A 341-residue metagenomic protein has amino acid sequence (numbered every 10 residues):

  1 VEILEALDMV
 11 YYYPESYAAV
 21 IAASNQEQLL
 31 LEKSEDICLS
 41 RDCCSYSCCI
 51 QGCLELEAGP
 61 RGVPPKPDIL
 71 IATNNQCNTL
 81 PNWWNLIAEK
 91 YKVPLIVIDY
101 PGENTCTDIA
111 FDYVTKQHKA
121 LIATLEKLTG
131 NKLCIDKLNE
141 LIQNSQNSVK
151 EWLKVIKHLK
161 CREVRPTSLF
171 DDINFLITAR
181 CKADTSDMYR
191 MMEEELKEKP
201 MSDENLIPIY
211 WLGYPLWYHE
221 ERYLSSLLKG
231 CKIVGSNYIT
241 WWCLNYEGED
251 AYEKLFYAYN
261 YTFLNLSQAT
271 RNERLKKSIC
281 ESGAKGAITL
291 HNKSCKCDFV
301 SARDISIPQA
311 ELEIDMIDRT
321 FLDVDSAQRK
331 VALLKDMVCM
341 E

Functional and structural regions predicted by a protein language model:
V1-V63, P67-D68, N75-Q76, W83-W84: An N-terminal, globular interaction/scaffold subdomain
I3-S34, Y210-R274: Redox- and metal-dependent alpha/beta enzyme cores, enriched for Fe-S-associated oxidoreductases and cofactor-handling
C53-D136, E140-K154: Internal, well-ordered alpha/beta segment that forms a basic, Gly-enriched binding/recognition surface
L56-G59, N265-K285, V300-S301: A short, acidic, amphipathic alpha-helical segment used as a generic capping/interface helix at domain edges
D68-I69, P208, K285-G286: Structural motif
A72-Q76, W211-L216, L290-K293: Structural motif
T115, K119-Y246: A charged, amphipathic alpha-helical module
A302-E341: Peripheral docking tails and interdomain loops at the edges of cofactor- or intermediate-handling domains
